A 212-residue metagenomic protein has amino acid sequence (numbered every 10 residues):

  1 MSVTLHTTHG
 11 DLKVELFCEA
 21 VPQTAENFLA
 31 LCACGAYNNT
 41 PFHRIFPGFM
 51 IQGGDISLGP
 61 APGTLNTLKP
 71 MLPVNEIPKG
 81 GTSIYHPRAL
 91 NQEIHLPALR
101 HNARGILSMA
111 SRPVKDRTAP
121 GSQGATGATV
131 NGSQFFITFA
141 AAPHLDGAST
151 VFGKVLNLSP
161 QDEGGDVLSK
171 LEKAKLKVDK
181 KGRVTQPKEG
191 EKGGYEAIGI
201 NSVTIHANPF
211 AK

Functional and structural regions predicted by a protein language model:
M1-K212: Cyclophilin-like peptidyl-prolyl cis-trans isomerases
